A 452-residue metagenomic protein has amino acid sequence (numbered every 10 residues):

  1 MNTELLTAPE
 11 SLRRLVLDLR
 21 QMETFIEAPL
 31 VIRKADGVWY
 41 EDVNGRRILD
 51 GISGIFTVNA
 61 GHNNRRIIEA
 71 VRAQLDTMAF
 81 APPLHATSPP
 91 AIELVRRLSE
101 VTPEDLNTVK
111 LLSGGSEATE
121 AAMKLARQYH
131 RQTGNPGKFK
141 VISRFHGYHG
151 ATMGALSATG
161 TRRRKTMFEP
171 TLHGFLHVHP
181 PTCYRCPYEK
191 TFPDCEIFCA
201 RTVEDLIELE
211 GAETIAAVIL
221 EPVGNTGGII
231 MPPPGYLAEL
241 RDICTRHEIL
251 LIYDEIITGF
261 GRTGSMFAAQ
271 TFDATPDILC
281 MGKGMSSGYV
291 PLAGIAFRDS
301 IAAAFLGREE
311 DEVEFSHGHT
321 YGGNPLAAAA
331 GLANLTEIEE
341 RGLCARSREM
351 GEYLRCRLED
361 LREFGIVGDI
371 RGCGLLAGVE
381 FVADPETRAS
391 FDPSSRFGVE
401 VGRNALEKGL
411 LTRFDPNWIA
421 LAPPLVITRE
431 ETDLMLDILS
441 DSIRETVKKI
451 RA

Functional and structural regions predicted by a protein language model:
N2-A452: Conserved N-terminal phosphate-binding loop of PLP-dependent enzymes in the Aspartate aminotransferase
